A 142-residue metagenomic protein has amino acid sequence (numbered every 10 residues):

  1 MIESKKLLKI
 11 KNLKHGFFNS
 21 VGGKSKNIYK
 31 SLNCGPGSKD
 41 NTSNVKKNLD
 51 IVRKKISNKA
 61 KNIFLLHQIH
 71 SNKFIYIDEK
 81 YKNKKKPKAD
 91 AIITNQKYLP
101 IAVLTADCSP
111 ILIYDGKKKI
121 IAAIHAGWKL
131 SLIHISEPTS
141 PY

Functional and structural regions predicted by a protein language model:
M1-F17, V21-N27: Conserved nucleotide-ligand handling architecture
K11-N12, I28, P87, T105: A short, structural micro-pattern
N12-H15, S31, I63, P100: A residue-level signal for beta-strand positions that form part of recognition/binding surfaces within mature
F17-I51: Intrinsically disordered, low-complexity, positively charged segments
G22-K24, H70-K73, Y142: Residue-level detector of flexible, active-site-proximal loop/helix-junction positions within diverse enzyme catalytic
T42, K46-A126: Phosphate-centric recognition/catalysis
A126-I133: A short mixed-secondary-structure module that forms the rim of ligand-binding clefts
I133-Y142: Single conserved hydrophobic/aromatic residue that forms the stacking wall/gate of nucleotide- or nucleobase-binding
